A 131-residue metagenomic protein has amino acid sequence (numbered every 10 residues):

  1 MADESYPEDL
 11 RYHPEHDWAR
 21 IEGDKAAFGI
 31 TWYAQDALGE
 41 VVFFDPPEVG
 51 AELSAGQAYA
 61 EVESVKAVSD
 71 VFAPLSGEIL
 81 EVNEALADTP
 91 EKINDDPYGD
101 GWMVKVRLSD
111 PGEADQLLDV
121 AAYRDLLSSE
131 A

Functional and structural regions predicted by a protein language model:
M1-A58, E91, D95-A131: Acidic, low-complexity mobile loops and tails
A19-I21, V65, V82-A85, P111: Residue-level recognition of beta-strand microenvironments
W32-A34, S64-K66, L75: Short glycine-rich, polar/acidic loop-and-turn segments at beta strand-coil junctions
E61-F72, T89-E91: Short, Lys/Arg- and Gly-enriched loop/turn segments at beta-strand edges
A73-S76, V120: ATP/adenylate-binding site constellation spanning eukaryotic-like Ser/Thr protein kinases, ABC-transporter
S76, L80-E81, A87-D88, N94: Charged, amphipathic alpha-helical coiled-coil/dimerization segments
